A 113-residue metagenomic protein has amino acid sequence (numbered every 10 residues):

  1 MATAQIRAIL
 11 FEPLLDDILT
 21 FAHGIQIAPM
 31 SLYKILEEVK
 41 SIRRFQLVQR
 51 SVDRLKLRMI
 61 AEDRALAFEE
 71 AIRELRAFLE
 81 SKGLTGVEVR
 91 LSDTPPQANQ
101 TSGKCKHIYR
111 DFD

Functional and structural regions predicted by a protein language model:
M1-D113: Active-site glycine/GP-rich loop and adjacent strand/helix microenvironment that borders small-molecule binding pockets
